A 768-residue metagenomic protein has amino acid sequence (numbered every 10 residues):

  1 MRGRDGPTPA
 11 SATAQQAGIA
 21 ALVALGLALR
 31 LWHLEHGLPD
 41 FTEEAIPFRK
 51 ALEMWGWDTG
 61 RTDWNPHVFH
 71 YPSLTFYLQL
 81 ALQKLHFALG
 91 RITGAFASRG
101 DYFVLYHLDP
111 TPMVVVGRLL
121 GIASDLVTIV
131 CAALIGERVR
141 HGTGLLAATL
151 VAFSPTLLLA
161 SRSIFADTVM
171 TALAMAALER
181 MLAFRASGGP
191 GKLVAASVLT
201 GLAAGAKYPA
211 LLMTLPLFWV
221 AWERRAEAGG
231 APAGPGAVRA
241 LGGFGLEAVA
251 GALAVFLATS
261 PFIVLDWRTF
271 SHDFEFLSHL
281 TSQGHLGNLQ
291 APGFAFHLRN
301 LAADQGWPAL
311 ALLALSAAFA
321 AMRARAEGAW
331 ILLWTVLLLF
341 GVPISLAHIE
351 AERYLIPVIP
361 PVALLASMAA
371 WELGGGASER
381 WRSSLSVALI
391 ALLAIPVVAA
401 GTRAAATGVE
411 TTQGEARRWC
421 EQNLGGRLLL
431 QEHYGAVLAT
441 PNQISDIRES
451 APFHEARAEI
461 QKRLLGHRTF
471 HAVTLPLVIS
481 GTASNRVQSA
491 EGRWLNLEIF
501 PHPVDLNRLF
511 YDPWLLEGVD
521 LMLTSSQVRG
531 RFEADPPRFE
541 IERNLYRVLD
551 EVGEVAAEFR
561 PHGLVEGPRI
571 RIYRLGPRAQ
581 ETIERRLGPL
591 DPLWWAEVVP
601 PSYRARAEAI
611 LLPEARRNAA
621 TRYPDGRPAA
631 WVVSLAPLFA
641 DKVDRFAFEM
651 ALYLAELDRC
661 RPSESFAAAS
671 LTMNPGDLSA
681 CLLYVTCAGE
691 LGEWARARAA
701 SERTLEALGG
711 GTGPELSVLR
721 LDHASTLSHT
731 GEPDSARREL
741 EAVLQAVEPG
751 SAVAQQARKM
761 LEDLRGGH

Functional and structural regions predicted by a protein language model:
R4-P9, E137-G142, A177-A195, A203 (+3 more regions): Membrane-interface transmembrane helices that cradle and orient dolichyl/undecaprenyl
P9, Q413, R418-H768: C-terminal luminal/periplasmic domains and tails of membrane-associated envelope-modifying transferases
Q15-L22, I92-V104, V127-F153, G188-A195 (+2 more regions): Transmembrane-helix signature of polytopic, membrane-embedded enzymes that assemble or transfer cell-envelope glycans
A20-V23, F218, G245, V249-A254 (+2 more regions): Signature aromatic-anchored transmembrane alpha helix within multi-pass, membrane-resident enzymes that catalyze glycan
V23-L27, A147-A152, L159, E179 (+2 more regions): Short helix- or helix-capping micro-motifs that position conserved polar/aromatic residues at function-defining sites
L31-H33, E44-Y77, A81-L105, S278: Extracytosolic helix-loop segments that constitute the early lumenal/periplasmic catalytic or substrate-binding loops
P47, W57, Y71, T75-L78 (+11 more regions): Transmembrane-lumen/periplasm boundary regions of multi-pass, lipid-linked membrane glycan transferases
A160-S161, D167-M170, A203, Y208 (+4 more regions): Hydrophobic/aromatic-rich transmembrane helices and adjacent perimembrane loops
